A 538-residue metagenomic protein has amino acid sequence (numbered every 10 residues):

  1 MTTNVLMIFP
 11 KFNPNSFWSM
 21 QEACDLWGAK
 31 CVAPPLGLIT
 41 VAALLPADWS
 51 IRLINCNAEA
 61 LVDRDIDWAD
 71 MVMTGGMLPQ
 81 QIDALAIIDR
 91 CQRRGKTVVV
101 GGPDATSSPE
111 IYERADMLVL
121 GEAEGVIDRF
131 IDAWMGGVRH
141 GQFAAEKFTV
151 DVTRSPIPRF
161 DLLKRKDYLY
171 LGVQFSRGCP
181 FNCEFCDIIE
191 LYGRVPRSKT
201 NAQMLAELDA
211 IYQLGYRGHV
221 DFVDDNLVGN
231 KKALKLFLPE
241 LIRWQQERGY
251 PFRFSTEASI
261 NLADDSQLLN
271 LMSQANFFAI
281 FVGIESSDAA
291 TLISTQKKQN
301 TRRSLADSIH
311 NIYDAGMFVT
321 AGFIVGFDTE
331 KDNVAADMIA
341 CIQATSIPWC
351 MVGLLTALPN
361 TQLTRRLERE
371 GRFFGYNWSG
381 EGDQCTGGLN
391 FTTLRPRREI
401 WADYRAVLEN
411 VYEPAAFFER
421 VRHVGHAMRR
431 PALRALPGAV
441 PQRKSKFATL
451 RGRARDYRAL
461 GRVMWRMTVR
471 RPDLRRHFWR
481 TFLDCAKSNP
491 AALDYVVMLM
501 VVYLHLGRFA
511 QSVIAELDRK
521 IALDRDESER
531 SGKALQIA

Functional and structural regions predicted by a protein language model:
M1-M7, S50-L53, D65, N377-W378 (+1 more regions): Radical SAM enzyme core and accessory elements
T2-Y216: Acidic, low-complexity intrinsically disordered segments
M7, T74, L120, F222-D224 (+2 more regions): Conserved beta-strand positions
F12-W18, S107-E110, F181, K231-K232 (+4 more regions): Flexible glycine/acidic-rich beta-alpha junction loops that bind and position SAM and/or redox cofactors in anaerobic
C24, A69-M71, A115-V119, G137 (+4 more regions): Short, hinge-like loop/turn segments at secondary-structure boundaries
V99, V119, F143-A144, S255 (+3 more regions): Structural detector of well-ordered beta-strand residues that form the stable sheet scaffold of enzyme domains
E110-R129, L271-A279, I339-V352: Structural recognition of alpha->loop->beta junctions
R154-T320, V325-A340, E368, Y376: Radical SAM [4Fe-4S] cluster-binding motif and immediate context
